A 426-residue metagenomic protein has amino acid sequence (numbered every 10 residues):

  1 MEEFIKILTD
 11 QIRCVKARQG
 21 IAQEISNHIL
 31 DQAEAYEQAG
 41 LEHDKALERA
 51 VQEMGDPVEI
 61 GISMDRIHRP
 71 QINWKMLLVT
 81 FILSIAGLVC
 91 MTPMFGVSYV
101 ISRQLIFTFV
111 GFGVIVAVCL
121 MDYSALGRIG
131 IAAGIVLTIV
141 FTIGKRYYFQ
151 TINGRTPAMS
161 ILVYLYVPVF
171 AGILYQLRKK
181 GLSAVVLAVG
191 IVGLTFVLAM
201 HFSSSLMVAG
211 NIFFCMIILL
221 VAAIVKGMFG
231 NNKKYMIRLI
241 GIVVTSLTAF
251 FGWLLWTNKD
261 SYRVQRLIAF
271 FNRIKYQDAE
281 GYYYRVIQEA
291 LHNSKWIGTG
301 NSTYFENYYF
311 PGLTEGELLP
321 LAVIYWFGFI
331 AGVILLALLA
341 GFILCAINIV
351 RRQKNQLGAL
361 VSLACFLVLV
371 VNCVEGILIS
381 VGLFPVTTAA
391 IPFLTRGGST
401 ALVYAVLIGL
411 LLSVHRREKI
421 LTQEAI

Functional and structural regions predicted by a protein language model:
M1-L77, F81: Soluble N-terminal domains of membrane-associated systems
E48-Y148, V192-T195, F329, F366-V370 (+2 more regions): A structural signal for hydrophobic alpha-helical transmembrane segments in multi-pass membrane proteins
I101-L126, L162-G181, I218-N231, L344: Transmembrane alpha-helical segments and their membrane-water interfaces
I106-V114, Y325-A346: Hydrophobic alpha-helical transmembrane segments
L174-I191, G376-I426: A juxtamembrane structural motif centered on a specific transmembrane helix
G190-F196, M207-L255: Hydrophobic alpha-helical segments of polytopic membrane proteins
K234-G332: Hydrophobic, glycine- and aromatic-enriched re-entrant/interface helices and adjoining loop segments
I349-T387: Loop-to-helix entry and N-terminal half of a specific, functionally important transmembrane alpha helix in multi-pass
